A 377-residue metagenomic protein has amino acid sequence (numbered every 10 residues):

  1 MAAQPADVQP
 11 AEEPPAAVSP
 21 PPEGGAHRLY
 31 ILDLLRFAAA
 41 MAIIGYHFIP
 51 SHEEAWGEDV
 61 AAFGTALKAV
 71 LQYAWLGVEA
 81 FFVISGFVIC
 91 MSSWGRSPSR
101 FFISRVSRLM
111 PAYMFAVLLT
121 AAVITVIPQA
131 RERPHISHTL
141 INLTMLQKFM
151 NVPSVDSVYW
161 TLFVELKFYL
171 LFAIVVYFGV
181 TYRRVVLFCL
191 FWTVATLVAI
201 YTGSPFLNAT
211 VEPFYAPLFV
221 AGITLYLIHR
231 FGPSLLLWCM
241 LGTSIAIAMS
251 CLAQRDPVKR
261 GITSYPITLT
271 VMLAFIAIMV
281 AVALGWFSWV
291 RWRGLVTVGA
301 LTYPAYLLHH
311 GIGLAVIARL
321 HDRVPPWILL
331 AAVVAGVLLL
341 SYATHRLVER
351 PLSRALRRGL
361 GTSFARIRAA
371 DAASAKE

Functional and structural regions predicted by a protein language model:
Q4-P5, Q9, P14-I31, G45-V70 (+8 more regions): Alpha-helical transmembrane segments in multi-pass integral membrane proteins
D33, F37-A40, V78, S85 (+5 more regions): Residues within membrane-spanning alpha-helices of integral membrane proteins, especially the hydrophobic core/packing
L35-Y46, M110-V126, G285, W289 (+1 more regions): Hydrophobic alpha-helical membrane-insertion segments
F37, M114, L118, L166 (+5 more regions): Residue-level signature of the transmembrane alpha-helical core of multi-pass small-molecule transporters
M41-I44, A121-A122, L170-F178, T196-L197 (+1 more regions): Alpha-helical transmembrane segments of multipass membrane proteins
S51-L76, A80, I84, S92 (+6 more regions): Membrane-interface helix-loop-helix regions
